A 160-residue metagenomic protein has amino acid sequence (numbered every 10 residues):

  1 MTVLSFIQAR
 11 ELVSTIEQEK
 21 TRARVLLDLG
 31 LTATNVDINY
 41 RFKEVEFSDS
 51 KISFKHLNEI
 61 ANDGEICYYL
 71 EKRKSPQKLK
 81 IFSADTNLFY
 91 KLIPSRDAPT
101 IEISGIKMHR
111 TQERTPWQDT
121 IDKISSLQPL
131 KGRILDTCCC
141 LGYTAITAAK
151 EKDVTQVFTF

Functional and structural regions predicted by a protein language model:
M1-S95: N-terminal auxiliary segments of SAM/dcSAM-dependent transferases
A98-I106: Short, basic/glycine-rich phosphate-binding loops at helix/coil junctions that contact nucleotide phosphates
I106-Q112: Surface-exposed cleft-lining segments at the edges of enzyme active sites
R114-R133: Conserved alpha-helix/loop element of class I SAM-dependent methyltransferases that forms part of the SAM/SAH-binding
D136-C138: Class I SAM-dependent methyltransferase core
C140-V154: Conserved SAM-binding loop of SAM-dependent methyltransferases across substrates and taxa, primarily the Class I
T155-F160: Conserved SAM-binding motif I beta-strand of class I
